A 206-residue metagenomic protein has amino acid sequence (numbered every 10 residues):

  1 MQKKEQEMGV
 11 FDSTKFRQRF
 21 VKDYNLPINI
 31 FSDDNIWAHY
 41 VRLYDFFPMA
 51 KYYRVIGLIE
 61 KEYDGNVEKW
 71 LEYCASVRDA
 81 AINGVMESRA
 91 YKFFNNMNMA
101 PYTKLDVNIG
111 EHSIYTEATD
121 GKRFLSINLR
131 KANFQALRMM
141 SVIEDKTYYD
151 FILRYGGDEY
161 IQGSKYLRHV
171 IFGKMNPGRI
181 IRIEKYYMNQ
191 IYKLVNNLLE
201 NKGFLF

Functional and structural regions predicted by a protein language model:
M1-F206: Conserved acidic
